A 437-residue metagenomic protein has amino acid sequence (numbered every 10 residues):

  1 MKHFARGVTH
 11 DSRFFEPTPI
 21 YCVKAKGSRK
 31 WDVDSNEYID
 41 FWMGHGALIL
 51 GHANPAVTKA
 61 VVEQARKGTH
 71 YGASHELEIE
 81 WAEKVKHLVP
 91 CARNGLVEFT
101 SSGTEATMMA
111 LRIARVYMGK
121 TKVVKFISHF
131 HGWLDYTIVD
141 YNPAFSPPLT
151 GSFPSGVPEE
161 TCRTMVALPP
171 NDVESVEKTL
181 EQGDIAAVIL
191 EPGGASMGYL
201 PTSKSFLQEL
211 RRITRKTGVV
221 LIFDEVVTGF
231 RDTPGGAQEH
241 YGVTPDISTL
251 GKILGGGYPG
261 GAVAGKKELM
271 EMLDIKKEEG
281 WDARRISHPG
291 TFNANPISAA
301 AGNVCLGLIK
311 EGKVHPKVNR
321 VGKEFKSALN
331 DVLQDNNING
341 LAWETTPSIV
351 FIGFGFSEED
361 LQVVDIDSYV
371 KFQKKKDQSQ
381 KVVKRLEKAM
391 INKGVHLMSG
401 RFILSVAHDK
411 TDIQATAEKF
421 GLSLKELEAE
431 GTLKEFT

Functional and structural regions predicted by a protein language model:
M1-T437: Conserved N-terminal phosphate-binding loop of PLP-dependent enzymes in the Aspartate aminotransferase
